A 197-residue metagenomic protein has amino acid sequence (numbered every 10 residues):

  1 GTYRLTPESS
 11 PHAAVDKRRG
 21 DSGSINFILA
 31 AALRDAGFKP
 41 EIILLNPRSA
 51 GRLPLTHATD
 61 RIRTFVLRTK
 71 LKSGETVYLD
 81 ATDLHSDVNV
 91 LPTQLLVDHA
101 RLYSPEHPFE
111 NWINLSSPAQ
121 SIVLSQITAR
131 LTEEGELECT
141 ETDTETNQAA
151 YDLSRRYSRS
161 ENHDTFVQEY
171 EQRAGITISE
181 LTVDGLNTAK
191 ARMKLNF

Functional and structural regions predicted by a protein language model:
G1-F197: A sensor for short, sequence-defined functional sites
